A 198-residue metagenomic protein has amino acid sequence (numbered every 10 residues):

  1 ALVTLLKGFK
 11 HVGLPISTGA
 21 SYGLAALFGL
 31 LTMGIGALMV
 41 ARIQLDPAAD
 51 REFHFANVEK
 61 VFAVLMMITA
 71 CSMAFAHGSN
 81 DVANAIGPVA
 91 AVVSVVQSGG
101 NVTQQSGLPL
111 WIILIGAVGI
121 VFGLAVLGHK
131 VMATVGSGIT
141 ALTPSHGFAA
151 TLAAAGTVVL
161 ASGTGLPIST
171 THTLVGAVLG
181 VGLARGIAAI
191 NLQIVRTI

Functional and structural regions predicted by a protein language model:
A1-I198: Multi-pass alpha-helical transmembrane bundle typical of ion/small-solute transporters and intramembrane aspartyl
